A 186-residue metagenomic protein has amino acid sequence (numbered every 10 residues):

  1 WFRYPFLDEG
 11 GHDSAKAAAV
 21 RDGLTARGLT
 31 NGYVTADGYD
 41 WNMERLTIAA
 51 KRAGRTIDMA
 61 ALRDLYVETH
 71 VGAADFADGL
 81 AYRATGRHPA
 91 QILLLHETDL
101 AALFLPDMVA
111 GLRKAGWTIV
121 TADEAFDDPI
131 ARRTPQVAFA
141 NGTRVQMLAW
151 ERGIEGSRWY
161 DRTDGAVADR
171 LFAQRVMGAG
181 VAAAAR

Functional and structural regions predicted by a protein language model:
W1-T118, D123-A125: Catalytic domains of cell-wall/extracellular-matrix polysaccharide-remodeling enzymes, centered on de-N-acetylation
Y33, R87, D99-R186: C-terminal domain-boundary segment and adjacent tail
